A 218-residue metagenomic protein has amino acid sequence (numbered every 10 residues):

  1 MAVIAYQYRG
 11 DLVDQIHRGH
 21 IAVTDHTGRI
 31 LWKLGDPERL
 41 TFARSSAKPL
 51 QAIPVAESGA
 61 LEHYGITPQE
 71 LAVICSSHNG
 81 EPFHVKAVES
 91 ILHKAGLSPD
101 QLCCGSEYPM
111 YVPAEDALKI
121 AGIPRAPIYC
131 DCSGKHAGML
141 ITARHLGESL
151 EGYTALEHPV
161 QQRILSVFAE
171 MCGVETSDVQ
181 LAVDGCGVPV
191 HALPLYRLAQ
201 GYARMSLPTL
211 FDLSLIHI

Functional and structural regions predicted by a protein language model:
M1-E38: Beta-lactamase-like hydrolase cores
L40-P49, V188-A192: Short, conserved micro-motifs enriched in small and acidic residues
R44-L61: Active-site SXXK
Q51-A56, V88, L140-R144, L195 (+1 more regions): Buried hydrophobic packing segments
A60-P68: Phosphate-handling active-site elements
T67-D178, R204: Active-site-adjacent helix/loop patches that line small-molecule binding or acyl-intermediate pockets
P189-P208: Active-site-proximal alpha-helical segments within enzyme catalytic domains
I216-I218: Conserved small/polar residues in nucleotide/adenosyl-binding loops
